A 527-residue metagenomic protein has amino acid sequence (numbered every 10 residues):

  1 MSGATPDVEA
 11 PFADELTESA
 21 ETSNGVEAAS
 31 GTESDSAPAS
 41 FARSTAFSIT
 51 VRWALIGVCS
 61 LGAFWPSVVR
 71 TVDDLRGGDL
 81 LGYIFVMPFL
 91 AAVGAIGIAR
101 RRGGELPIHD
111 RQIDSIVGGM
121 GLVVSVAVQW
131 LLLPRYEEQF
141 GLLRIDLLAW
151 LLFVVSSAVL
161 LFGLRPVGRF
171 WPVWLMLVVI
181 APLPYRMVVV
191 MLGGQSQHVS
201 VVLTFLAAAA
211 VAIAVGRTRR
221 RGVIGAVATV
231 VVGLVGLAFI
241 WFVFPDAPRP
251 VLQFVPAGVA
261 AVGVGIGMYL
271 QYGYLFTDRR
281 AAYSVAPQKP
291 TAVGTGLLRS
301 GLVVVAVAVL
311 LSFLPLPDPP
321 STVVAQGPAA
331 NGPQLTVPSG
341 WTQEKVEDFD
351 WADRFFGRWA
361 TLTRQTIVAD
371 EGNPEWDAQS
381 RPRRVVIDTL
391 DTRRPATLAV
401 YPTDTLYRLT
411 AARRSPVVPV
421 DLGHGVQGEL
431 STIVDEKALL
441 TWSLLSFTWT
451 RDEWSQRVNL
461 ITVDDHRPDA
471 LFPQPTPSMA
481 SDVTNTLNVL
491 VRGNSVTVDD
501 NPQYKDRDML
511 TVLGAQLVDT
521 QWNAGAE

Functional and structural regions predicted by a protein language model:
S2-E15, G31-R76, A92-A95, I108-R111: N- or domain-start disorder-to-order transition segments that initiate the globular core
W65-S67, A92-G103, S157-R165, L183 (+2 more regions): Structural signal for the C-terminal ends of transmembrane alpha-helices and the immediately following loop
P66-V72, A127-Y136, L183-L192, A238-P248: Juxtamembrane "helix-exit" motif on the non-cytosolic side of transmembrane helices
S67-R70, I96-I108, V126-G141, F162 (+1 more regions): Transmembrane alpha-helix boundary signature
G194-L206, V211-A281: Membrane-embedded alpha-helical segments of integral membrane proteins
A282-Y283, L314-L422: Soluble catalytic regions of membrane-associated enzymes that act on cell-envelope and secretory-pathway components
V285-P319: Internal/C-terminal transmembrane anchor helices
V368-E527: A cross-kingdom signal targeting lumenal/periplasmic-facing segments of multi-pass membrane and secretory-pathway
